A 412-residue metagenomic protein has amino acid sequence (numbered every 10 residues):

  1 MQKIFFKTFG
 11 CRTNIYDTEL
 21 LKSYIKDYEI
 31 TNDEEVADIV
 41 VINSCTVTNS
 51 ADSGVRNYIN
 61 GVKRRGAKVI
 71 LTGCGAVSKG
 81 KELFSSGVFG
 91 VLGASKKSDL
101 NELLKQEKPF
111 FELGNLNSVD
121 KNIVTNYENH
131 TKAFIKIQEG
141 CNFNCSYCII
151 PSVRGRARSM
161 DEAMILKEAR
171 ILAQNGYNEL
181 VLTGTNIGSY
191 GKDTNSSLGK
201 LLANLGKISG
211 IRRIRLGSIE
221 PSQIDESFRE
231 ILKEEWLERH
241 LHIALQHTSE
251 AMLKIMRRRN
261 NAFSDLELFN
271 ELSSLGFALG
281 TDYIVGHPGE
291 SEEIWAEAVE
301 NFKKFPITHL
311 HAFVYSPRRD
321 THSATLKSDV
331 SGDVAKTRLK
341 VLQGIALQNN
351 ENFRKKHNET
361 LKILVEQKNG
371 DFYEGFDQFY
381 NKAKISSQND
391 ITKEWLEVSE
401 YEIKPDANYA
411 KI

Functional and structural regions predicted by a protein language model:
M1-S189, E226-E230, L241, A262-E271 (+5 more regions): Proteins enriched for Cys/Gly/acidic motifs involved in redox and nucleic-acid/cofactor modification
T8, G184, S218, L245-H247 (+6 more regions): Active-site proximal loops enriched in glycine and acidic residues that flank catalytic Cys/His/Asp and coordinate
E29-E35, Q106-F111, K192-K200, G370-D371 (+1 more regions): Short, glycine- and charge-enriched coil/turn segments that flank and shape catalytic ligand pockets
V69-I70, V77-S78, L83, Q174-E293: Conserved SAM/AdoMet-binding glycine-rich loop
P151-S152, D282, H322-K327: Short, flexible active-site loops
G210, I294, I307, H322-L326 (+2 more regions): Conserved N-terminal phosphate-binding loop of PLP-dependent enzymes in the Aspartate aminotransferase
I243, D282, F302, L310 (+3 more regions): Hydrophobic, well-ordered secondary-structure elements that form the walls of internal hydrophobic environments
T325-I412: Terminal RNA-binding accessory module
